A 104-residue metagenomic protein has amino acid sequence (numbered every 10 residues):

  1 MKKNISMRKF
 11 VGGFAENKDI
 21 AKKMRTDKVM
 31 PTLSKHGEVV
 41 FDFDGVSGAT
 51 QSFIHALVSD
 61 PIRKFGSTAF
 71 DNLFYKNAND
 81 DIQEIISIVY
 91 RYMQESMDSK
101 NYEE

Functional and structural regions predicted by a protein language model:
M1-R8: Short beta-strand/loop segment at the start of cytosolic alpha/beta domains
F10-V39, F43-R91: Amphipathic alpha-helical interaction surfaces in cytosolic regulatory modules
D98-E104: Extended, charge-rich low-complexity interaction segments
